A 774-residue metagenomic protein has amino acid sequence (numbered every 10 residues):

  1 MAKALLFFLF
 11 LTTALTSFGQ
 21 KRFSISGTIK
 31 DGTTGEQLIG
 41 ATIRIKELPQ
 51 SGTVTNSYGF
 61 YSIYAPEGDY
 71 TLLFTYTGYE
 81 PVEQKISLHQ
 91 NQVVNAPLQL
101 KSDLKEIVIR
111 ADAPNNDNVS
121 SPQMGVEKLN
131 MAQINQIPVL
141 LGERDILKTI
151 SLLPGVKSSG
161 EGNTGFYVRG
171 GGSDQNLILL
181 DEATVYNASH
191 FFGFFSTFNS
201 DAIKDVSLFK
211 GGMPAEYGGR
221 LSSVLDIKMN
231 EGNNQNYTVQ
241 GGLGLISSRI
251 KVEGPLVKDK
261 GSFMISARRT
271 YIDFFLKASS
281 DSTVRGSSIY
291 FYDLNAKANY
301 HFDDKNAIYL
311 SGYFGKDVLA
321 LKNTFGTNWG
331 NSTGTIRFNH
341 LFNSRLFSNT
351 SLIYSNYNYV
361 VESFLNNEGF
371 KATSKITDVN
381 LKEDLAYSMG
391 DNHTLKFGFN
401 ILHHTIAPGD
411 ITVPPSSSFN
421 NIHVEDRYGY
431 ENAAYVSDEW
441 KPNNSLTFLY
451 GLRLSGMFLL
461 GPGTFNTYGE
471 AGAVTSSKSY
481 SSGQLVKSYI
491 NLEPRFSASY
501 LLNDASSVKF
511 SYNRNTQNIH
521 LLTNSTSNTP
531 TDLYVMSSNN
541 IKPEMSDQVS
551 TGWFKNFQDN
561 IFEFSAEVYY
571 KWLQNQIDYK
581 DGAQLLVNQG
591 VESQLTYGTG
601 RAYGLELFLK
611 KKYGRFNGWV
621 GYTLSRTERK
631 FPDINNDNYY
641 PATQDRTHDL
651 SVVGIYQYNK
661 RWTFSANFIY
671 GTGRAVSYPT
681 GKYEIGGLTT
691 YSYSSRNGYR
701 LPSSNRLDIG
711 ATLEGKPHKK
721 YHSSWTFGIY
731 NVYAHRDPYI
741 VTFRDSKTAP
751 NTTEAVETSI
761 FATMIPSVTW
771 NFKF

Functional and structural regions predicted by a protein language model:
F18-E106: Periplasm-facing N-terminal accessory domains of Gram-negative outer-membrane beta-barrel systems
E80, Q92, V108-M213, V224 (+1 more regions): Periplasmic N-terminal accessory/gating domains of Gram-negative outer-membrane beta-barrel systems
G244-R269, S282-V318, G326-T350, Y354 (+1 more regions): Transmembrane beta-barrel wall of Gram-negative outer-membrane proteins
N358, T405-S416, F458-G472, Y500 (+4 more regions): Surface-exposed extracellular loop regions of Gram-negative outer-membrane beta-barrel proteins, predominantly
D378-K382, H423, E431-A433, M536-K542 (+4 more regions): Outer membrane beta-barrel strand-and-loop segments of large Gram-negative receptors, especially TonB-dependent
G398-A505, N518, D633-D637: Signature of Gram-negative outer-membrane beta-barrel scaffolds
Y569-W572, V591-T680: Gram-negative outer-membrane beta-barrel transporters
R661, Y670-L688, P702-R706, T712-F774: C-terminal beta-signal and adjacent terminal beta-strands/loops of Gram-negative outer-membrane beta-barrel proteins
